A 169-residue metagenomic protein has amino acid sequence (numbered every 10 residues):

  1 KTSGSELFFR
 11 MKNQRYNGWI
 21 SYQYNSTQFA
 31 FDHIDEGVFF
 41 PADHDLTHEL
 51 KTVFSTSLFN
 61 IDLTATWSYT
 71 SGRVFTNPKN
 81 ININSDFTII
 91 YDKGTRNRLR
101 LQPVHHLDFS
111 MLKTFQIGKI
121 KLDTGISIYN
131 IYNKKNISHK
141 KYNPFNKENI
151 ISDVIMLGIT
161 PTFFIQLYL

Functional and structural regions predicted by a protein language model:
K1, R10, A42-T47, L99-V104 (+1 more regions): Short sequence motifs at beta-strands and strand-loop junctions characteristic of Gram-negative outer-membrane
K1-K79: Gram-negative outer-membrane beta-barrel transporters
K1-T2, H33-V38, I89-R96, F145-I150: Extracytoplasmic loops and strand-loop junctions of Gram-negative outer membrane beta-barrel proteins
S3, F9-M11, Y91, R96 (+3 more regions): Generic hydrophobic alpha-helical membrane-segment signal
S5-F8, E49, N60-L63, D92-G94 (+3 more regions): Noncatalytic linker/hinge segments flanking ATPase motor cores
P41, D45, G94, H105 (+1 more regions): Intrinsic disorder/low-complexity signature
S68-T88, Q102-H106, L112-L169: C-terminal beta-signal and adjacent terminal beta-strands/loops of Gram-negative outer-membrane beta-barrel proteins
